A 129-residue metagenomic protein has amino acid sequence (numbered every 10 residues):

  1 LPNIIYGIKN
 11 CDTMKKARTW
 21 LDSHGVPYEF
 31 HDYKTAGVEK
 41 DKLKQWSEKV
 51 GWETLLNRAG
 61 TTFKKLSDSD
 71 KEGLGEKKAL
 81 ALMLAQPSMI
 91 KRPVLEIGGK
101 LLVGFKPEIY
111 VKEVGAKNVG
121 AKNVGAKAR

Functional and structural regions predicted by a protein language model:
L1-H24, Y28-A36: Local sequence-structure signature of Cys/Sec-based thiol-disulfide redox active-site neighborhoods
Y33-K117, K127-R129: Thiol/selenol-based redox catalytic cores and closely related redox-interacting motifs
